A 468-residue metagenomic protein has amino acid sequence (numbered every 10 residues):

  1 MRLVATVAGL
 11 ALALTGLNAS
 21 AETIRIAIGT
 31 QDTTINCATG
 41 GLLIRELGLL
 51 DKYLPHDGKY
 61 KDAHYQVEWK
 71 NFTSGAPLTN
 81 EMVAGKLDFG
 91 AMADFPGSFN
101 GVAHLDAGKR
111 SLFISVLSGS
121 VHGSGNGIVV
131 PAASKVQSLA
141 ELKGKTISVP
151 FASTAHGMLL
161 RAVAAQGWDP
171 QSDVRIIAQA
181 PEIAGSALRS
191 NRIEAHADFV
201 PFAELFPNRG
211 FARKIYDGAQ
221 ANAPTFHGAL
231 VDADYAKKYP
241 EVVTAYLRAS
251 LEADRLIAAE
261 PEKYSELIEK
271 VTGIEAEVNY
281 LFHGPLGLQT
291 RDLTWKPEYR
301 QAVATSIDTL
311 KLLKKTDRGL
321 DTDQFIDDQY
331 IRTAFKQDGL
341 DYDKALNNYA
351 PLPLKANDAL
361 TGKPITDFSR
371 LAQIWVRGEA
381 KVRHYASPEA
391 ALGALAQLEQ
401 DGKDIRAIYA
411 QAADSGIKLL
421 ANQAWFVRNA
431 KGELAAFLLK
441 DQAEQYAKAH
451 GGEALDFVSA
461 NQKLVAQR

Functional and structural regions predicted by a protein language model:
G16-N18: N-terminal signal peptide c-region/cleavage motif recognized by signal peptidases
E22-D169, R175-A178, E194, A223: Short, glycine-/small- and polar/acidic-enriched structural segments that line small-molecule recognition paths
T34-I35, K238-D317: Secondary-structure end/capping motifs
I44, G125-K135, T225-E241, V427-N429: A bilobed periplasmic-binding-protein/Venus flytrap-type ligand-binding module shared by bacterial periplasmic
A63, T146, P150-A162, Q166 (+2 more regions): Ligand-binding clefts/hinges and TM-proximal coupling segments of bilobed small-molecule sensing domains
Q171, I176-I177, E182-V271, E389 (+1 more regions): Pocket-lining segment of extracytoplasmic ligand-binding domains
L310-K355: Conserved C-terminal helix/tail region of periplasmic/extracytoplasmic solute-binding proteins
N357-G362: Short cysteine-rich clusters marking metal-coordination/redox-active sites
